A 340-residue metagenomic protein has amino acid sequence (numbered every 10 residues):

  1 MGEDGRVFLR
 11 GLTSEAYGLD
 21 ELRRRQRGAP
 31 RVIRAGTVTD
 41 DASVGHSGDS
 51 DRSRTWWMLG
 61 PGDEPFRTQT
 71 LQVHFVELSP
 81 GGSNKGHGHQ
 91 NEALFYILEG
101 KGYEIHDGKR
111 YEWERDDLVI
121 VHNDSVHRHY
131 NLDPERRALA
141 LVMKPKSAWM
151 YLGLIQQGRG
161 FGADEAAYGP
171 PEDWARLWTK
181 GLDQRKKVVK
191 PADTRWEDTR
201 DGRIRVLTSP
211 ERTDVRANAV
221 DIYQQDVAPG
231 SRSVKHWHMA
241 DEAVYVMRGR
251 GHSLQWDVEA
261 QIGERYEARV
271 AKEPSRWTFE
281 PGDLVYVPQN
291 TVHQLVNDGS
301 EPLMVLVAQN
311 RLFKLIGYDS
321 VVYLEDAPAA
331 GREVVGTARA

Functional and structural regions predicted by a protein language model:
M1-Q69, I155-A219, V234, Y323-D326 (+1 more regions): A short, N-terminal "cap"/entry segment at the start of jelly-roll beta-barrel domains of the cupin/DSBH fold
T55-G62, Q72-H89, D221-M239, D257-A260 (+1 more regions): Conserved short histidine dyad/triad with adjacent acidic residue
T70, L94-Y96, I120, E135-L154 (+3 more regions): A short hydrophobic beta-strand segment most commonly corresponding to one strand of the jelly-roll/cupin
F75-V76, G86-G88, E92-I97, Y111 (+6 more regions): His/acidic/aromatic-lined binding-pocket segments of jelly-roll/cupin-type domains and related regulatory beta-sandwich
S79-P80, N91-Y103, D107, P229 (+1 more regions): Glycine- and acidic-residue-biased ligand/ion/polar-headgroup-sensing regions
G108-D124, V258-Q289: Short acidic-glycine-tyrosine-enriched beta hairpin
W113, S125-N131, A140: Catalytic cores of eukaryotic secretory-pathway lumenal/extracellular enzymes that build and remodel glycoconjugates
Y130-L132, V296-D298: Asparagine-centered strand-capping/turn motif at beta-strand->loop junctions
